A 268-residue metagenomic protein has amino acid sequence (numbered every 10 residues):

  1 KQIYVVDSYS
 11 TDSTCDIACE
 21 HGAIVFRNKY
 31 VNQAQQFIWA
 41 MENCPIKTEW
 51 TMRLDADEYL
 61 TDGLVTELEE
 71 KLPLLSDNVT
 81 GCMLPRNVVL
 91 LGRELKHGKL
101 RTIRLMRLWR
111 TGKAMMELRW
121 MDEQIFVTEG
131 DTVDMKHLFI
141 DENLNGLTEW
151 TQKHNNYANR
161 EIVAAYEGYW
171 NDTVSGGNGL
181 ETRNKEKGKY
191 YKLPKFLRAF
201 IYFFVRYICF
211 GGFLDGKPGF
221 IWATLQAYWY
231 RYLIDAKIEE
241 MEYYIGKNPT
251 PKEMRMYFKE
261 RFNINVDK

Functional and structural regions predicted by a protein language model:
K1-V6, G216: Hydrophobic targeting segments
D7-D16, Y30, D55: A conserved acidic beta->alpha catalytic loop
D12-H21, G63: Acidic helix N-cap motif at the loop->helix transition within catalytic regions of sugar-transfer enzymes
N28-Q36, Y59: A short, glycine-/small-residue-rich helix N-cap motif at loop->alpha-helix starts within glycosyltransferase
Q35-M41, D62-Y244, D267: Catalytic-site signature of metal-activated, phosphate-bearing donor transferases, centered on the GT-A/GT-A-like
I38-W50: Active-site nucleotide-sugar/metal-binding loop of Leloir-type enzymes
Y244-K268: Alpha-helical transmembrane segments and their immediate juxtamembrane flanks in integral membrane proteins
